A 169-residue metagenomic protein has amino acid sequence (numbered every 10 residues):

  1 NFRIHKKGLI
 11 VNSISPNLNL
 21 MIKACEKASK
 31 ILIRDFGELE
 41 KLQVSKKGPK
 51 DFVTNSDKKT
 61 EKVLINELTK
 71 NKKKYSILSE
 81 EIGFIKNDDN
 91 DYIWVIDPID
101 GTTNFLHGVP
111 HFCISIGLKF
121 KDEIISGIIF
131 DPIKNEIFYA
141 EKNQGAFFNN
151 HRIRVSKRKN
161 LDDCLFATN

Functional and structural regions predicted by a protein language model:
F2-I99: N-terminal subdomain of lithium-sensitive/metallo-dependent phosphomonoesterases centered on the IMPase/IPPase/PAP
L32, D57, L68, T102 (+3 more regions): Residue-level signal for inorganic ion chemistry
L39, F112, A140-Q144: A short, compositionally biased
K73, P110-F112, D162-C164: A generic structural signal for short beta-strands and their flanking turns/coil linkers
K86-N87, T103-L106, I137: Conserved protein kinase catalytic core
N87, H107-V109, K159-L161: Short coil/turn motifs at beta-sheet boundaries
Y92-P132: Glycine-rich active-site/cofactor-binding loop and its immediate structural neighborhood
G117-N169: Acidic beta-strand-loop-alpha-helix segment within the catalytic core of divalent metal-dependent phosphate-processing
